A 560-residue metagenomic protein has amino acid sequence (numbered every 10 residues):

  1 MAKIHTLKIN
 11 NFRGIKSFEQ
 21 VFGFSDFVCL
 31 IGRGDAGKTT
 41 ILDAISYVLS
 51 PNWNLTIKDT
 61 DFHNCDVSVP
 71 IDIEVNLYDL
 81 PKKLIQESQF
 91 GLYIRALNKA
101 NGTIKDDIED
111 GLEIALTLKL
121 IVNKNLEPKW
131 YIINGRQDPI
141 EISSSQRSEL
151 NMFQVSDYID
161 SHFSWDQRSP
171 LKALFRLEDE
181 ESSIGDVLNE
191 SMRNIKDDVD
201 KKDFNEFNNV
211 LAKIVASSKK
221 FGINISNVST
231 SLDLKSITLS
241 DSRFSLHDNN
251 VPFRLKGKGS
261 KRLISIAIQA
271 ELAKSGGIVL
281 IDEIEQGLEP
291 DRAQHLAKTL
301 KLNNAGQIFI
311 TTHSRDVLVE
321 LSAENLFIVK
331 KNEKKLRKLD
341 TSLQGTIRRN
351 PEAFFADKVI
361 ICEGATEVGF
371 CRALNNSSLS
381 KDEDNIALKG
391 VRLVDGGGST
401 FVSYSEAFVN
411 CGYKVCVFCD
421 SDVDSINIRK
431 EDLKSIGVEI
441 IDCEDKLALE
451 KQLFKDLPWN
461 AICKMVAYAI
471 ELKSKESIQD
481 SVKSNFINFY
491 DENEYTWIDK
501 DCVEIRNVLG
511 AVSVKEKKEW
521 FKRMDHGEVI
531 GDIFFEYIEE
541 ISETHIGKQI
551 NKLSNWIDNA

Functional and structural regions predicted by a protein language model:
M1-S50, S240-A353, V368-A373, T544-A560: Switch/communication elements of ASCE P-loop NTPase nucleotide-binding domains
F22, R33, N64-S68, E109-E113 (+5 more regions): Conserved catalytic network of the ASCE P-loop NTPase/AAA+ motor domain
L42-G111: Conserved P-loop NTP-binding catalytic core
S68-I73, I114-L116, S148-M152, S275-G276 (+6 more regions): Short glycine-/polar-rich loops that comprise or flank the Walker A/P-loop and associated switch/sensor motifs
Q89-E178: A sensor for short, sequence-defined functional sites
I140-K213, L453-N460, A467-A469: Coupling/switch segment of ABC-type P-loop NTPase heads
L174-K261, I268-I278, N427: Extended helical coiled-coil dimerization/tether regions that scaffold and oligomerize large DNA-maintenance assemblies
F354-I360, V368-A560: Acidic, Mg2+-coordinating catalytic modules of nucleic-acid enzymes
